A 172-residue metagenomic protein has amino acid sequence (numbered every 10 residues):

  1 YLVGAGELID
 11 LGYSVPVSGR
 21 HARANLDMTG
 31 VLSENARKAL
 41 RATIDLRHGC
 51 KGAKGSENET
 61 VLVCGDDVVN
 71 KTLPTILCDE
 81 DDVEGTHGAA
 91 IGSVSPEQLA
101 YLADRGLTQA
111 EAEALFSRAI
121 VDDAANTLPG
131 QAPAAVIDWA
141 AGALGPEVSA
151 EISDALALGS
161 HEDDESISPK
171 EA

Functional and structural regions predicted by a protein language model:
Y1-L107, V121-I167, A172: Conserved beta-strand/loop scaffold segments within soluble protein domains that form the structured core and edges
